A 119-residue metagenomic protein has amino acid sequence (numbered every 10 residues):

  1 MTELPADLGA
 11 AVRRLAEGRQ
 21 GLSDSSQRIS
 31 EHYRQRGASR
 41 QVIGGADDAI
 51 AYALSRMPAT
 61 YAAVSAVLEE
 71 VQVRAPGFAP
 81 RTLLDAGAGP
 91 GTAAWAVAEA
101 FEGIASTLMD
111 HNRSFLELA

Functional and structural regions predicted by a protein language model:
M1-S39: N-terminal auxiliary segments of SAM/dcSAM-dependent transferases
G45-A66: Class I SAM-dependent methyltransferase Rossmann-like catalytic core, especially the SAM/SAH-binding loop
E69-F78: Glycine-rich helix-loop-beta junction characteristic of Rossmann-like nucleotide cofactor-binding loops
A79-G89: Conserved class I S-adenosyl-L-methionine
P90-G103: Conserved SAM-binding loop of SAM-dependent methyltransferases across substrates and taxa, primarily the Class I
M109: The conserved SAM/SAH-binding core of class I Rossmann-like methyltransferase domains, concentrating on the hydrophobic
N112: Conserved SAM/SAH-binding beta-strand->alpha-helix loop
A119: Conserved SAM-binding loop
